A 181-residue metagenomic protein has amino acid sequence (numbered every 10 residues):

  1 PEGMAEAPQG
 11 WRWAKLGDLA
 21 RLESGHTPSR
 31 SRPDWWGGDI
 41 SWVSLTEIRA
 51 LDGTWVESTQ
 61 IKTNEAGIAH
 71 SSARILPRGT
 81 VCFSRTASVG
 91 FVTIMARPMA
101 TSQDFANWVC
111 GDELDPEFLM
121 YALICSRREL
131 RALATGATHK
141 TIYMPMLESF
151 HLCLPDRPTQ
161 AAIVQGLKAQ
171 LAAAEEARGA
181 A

Functional and structural regions predicted by a protein language model:
P1-H26, S149, C153-A181: Non-catalytic DNA-recognition/assembly elements of restriction-modification systems
M4, R12-D52, G67-S71, T135: Low-complexity, Lys/Gly-biased intrinsically disordered segments
Q9, S41, T54, M99 (+1 more regions): Residues that recognize and position ribonucleotide moieties
H26, V89-G90, A106, R128 (+1 more regions): Glycine-centered loop/turn positions within well-structured domains that cap or flank conserved ligand/cofactor-binding
S44-L45, Q60-I124: A short beta-sheet element
R49-K62: Short, basic/aromatic beta-hairpin or loop at an interaction surface
R85, M99-A106, G136-P158: A short glycine-rich beta-alpha junction/loop motif
L123-R127, R131: Short amphipathic alpha-helical signal-transduction/dimerization elements
